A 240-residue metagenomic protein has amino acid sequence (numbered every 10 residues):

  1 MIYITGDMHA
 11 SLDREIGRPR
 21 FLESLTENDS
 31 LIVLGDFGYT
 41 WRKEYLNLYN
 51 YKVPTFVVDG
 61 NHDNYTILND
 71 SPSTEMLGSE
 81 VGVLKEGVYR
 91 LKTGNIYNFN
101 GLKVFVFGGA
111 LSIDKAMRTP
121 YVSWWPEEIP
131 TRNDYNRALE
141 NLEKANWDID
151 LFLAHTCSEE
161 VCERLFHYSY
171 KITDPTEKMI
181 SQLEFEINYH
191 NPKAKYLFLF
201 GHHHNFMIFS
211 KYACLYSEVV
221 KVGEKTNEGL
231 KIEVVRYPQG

Functional and structural regions predicted by a protein language model:
M1-P54, N64-Y65, S73-E75, W147-D148 (+1 more regions): N-terminal active-site segment of His-dependent metallophosphoesterases
M1-Y3, N95-V106, D148-L151, F209-C214 (+1 more regions): Beta-strand-turn-beta hairpins that frame and shape the catalytic cleft of phosphate-ester-processing enzymes
I4-D7, L31-D36, T55-H62, L91-K92 (+4 more regions): Active-site neighborhood of phospho(di)ester-bond hydrolases with catalytic His/Asp-centered motifs
H9-I16, F37-K43, N61-L68, I96-Y97 (+4 more regions): Active-site environment of divalent metal-dependent phosphoester hydrolases
E23-T26, E80-G101, D134-I149: Short amphipathic alpha-helices and their capping/turn segments at secondary-structure boundaries
L46, P54-V58, G82, E86 (+1 more regions): Conserved beta-sheet core of the metallophosphoesterase superfamily
L46-S123: A basic- and aromatic-enriched beta-loop-alpha substructure that forms the phosphate/nucleotide- and DNA/RNA-contacting
N100-K178: Active-site-proximal loop/helix segment associated with metal-binding centers of metalloenzymes
